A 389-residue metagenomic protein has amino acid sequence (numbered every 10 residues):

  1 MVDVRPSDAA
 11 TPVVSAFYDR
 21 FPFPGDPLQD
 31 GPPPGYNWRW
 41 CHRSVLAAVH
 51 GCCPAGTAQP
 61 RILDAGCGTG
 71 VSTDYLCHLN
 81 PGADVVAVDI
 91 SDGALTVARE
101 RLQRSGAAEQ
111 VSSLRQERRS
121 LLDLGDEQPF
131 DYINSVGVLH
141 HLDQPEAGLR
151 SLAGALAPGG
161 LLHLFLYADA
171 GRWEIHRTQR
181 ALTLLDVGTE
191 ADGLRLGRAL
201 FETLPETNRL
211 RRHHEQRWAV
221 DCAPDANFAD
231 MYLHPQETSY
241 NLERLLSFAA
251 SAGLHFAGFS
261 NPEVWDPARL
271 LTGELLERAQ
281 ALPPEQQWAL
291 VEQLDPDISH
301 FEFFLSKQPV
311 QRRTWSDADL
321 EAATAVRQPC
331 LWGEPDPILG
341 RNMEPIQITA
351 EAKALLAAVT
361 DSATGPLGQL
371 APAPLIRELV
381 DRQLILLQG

Functional and structural regions predicted by a protein language model:
G31-Q59: Conserved alpha-helix/loop element of class I SAM-dependent methyltransferases that forms part of the SAM/SAH-binding
Q59-G68: Conserved class I S-adenosyl-L-methionine
L63, T73-L121: Class I SAM-dependent methyltransferase SAM/SAH-binding core
L122-Y132: A short acidic, Gly/Pro-enriched loop at the edge of an enzyme's catalytic core that lines a small-molecule cofactor
D131-Q144: A short SAM/SAH-binding and catalytic strip from SAM-dependent methyltransferases
E146-P158: A short glycine-rich, Lys/Arg-flanked "PGG" loop and its adjoining helix->strand segment in the class I
L161-R211: Conserved class I S-adenosyl-L-methionine
L270-L294, H300-F301, E344-G389: Long, charge-rich, low-complexity alpha-helical segments
